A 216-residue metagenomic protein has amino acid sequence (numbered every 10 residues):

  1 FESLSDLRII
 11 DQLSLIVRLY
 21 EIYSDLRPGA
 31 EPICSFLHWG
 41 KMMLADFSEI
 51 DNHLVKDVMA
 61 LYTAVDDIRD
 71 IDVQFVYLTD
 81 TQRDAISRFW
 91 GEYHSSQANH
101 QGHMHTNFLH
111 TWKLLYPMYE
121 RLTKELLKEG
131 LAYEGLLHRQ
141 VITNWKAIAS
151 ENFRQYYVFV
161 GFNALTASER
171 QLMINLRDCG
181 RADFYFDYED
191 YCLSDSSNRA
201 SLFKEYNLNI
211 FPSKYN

Functional and structural regions predicted by a protein language model:
F1-N152, A167: Basic/charged alpha-beta structural segments of nucleotide/phosphate-handling enzymes
F153-L165: Conserved P-loop NTPase "ATPase switch" module shared by AAA+ and STAND
Q155, E169-N216: Conserved RecA-like helicase ATPase core segment that couples NTP binding/hydrolysis to strand translocation
